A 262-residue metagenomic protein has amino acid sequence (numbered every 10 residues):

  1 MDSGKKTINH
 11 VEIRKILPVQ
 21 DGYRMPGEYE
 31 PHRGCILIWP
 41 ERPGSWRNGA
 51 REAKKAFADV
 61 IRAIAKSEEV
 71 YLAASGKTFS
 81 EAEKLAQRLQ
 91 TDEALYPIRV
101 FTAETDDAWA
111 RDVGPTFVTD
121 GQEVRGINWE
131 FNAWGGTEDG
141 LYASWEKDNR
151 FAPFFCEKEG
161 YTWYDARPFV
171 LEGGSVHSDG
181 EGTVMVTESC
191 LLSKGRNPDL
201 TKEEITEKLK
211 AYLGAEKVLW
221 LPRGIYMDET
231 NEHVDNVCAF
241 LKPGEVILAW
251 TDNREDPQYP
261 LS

Functional and structural regions predicted by a protein language model:
D2-S262: The feature marks the mature, well-folded catalytic cores of soluble enzymes
